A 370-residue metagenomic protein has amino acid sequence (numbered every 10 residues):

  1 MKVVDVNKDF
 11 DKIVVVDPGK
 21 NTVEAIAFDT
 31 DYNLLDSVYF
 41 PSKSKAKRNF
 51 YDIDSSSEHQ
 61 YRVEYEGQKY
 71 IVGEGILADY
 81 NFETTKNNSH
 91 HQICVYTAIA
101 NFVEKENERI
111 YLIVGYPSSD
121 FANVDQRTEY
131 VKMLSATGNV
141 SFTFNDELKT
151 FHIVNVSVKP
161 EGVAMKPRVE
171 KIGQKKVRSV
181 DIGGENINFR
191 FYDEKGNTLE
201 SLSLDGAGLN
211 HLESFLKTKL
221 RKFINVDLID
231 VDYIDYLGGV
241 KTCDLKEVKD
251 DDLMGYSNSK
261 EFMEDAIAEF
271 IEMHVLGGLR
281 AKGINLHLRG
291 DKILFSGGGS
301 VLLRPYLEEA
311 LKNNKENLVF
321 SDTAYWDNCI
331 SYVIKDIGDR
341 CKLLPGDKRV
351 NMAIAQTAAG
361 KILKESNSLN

Functional and structural regions predicted by a protein language model:
M1-S179, G196-L209, L245-V248, D252-F295 (+1 more regions): Nucleotide/phosphate-binding catalytic cleft detector across ATP-hydrolyzing and phosphate-transferring enzymes
N49, R190-D235, G239: Glycine-rich phosphate-binding loop plus the immediately following alpha-helix
K176-D193: Hydrophobic, aromatic-enriched interface-forming segments
T242: Active-site rim beta-loop-alpha module in soluble metabolic enzymes
